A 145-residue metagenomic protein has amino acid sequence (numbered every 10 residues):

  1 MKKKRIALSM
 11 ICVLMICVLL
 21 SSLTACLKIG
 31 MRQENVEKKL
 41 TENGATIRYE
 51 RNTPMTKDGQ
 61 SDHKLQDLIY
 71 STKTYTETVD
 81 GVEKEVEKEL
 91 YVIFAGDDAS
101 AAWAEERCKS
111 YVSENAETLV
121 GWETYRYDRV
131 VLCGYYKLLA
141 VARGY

Functional and structural regions predicted by a protein language model:
M1-R32, V36: Gram-positive cell-envelope targeting signals
R5-L8, S22, E83, L90 (+1 more regions): Generic, low-specificity signal for short hydrophobic/alpha-helical stretches with a mild N-terminal bias, encompassing
C12, S21, L65, E117-V120 (+1 more regions): Alpha-helical structural elements
C26, S113-Y145: A short, solvent-exposed beta-edge/loop patch
R32-K39, S100, A104-C108, L138-V141: Stable alpha-helical elements in mature extracytoplasmic
T41-T118: Short, solvent-exposed recognition patches
